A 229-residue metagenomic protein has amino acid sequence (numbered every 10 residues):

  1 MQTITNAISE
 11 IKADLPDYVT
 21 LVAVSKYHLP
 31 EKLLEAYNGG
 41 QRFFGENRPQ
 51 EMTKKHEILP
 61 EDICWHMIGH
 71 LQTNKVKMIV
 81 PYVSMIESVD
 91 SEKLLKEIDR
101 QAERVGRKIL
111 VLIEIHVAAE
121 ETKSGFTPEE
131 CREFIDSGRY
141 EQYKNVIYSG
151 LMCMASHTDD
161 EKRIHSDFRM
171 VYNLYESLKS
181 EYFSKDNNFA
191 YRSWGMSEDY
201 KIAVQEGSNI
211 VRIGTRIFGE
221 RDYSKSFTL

Functional and structural regions predicted by a protein language model:
M1-E198, V204-E206, F218: Conserved alpha/beta-domain cores
S208-S226: Gly/Pro- and small hydrophobic-enriched strand-loop and loop-to-helix capping segments that sit at the rims
